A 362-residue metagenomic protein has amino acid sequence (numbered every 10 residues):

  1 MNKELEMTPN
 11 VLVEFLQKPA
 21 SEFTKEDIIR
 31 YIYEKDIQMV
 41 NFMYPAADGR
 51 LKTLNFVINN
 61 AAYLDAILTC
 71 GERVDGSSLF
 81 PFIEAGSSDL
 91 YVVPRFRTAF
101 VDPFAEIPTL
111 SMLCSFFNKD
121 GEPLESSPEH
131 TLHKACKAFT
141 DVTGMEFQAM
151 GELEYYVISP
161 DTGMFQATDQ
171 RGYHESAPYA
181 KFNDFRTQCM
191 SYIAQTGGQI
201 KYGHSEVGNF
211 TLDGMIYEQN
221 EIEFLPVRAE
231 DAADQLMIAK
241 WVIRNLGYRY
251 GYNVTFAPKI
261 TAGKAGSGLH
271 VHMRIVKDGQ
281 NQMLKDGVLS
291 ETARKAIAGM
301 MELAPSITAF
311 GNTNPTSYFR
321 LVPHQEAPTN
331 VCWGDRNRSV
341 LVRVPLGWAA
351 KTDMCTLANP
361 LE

Functional and structural regions predicted by a protein language model:
N2-E362: Glycine-rich, acidic/polar active-site loops that bind/position phosphate-bearing ligands
